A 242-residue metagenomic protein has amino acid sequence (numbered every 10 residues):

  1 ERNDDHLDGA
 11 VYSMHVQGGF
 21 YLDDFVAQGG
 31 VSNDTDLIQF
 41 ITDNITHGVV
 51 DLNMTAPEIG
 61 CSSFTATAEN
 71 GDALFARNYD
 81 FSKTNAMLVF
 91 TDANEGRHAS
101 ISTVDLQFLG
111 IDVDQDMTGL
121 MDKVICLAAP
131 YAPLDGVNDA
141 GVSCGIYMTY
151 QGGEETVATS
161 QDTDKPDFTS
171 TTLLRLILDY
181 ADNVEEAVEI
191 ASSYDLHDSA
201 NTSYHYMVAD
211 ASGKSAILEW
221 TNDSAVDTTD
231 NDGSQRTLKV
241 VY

Functional and structural regions predicted by a protein language model:
E1-E185, L196-A200: N-terminal mature-domain region immediately after signal-peptide cleavage in secreted/organellar precursors
D80, S192, G213: Residue-level marker of positions within ordered structural domains that often coincide with functionally constrained
N94, S192, Y206-D210: A sequence-level detector of short, solvent-exposed, charge-rich linear segments
E189, S193-Y194, T202: Extracellular-facing segments of soluble proteins and assemblies that are Gly/Ser/Thr-biased and enriched in aromatics
N201-Y242: Extended amphipathic alpha-helical segments with heptad-repeat/coiled-coil character used for oligomerization, fusion
